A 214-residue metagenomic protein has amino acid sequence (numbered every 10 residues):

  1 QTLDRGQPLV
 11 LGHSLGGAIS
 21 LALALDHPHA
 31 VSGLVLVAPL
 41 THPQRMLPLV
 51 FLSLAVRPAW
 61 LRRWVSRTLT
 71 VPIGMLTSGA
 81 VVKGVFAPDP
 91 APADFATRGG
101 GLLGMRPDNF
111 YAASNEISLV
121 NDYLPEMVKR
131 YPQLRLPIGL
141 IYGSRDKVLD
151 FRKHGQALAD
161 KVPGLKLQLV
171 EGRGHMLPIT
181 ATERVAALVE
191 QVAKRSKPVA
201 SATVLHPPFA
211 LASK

Functional and structural regions predicted by a protein language model:
Q1-P8: Conserved acidic catalytic loop of the alpha/beta-hydrolase fold
G12, G16, S20: Gly/Ala-rich beta-loop-alpha elbow adjacent to hydrolase catalytic centers
L25, L34-R67: Flexible "cap/lid" loop of the alpha/beta hydrolase fold
R45, T70-Q133: Conserved alpha/beta-hydrolase catalytic His-Asp/Glu region
L119-N121, S144-L149, H175-M176: Acidic catalytic loop of the alpha/beta-hydrolase fold
M127-V128, F151-L158: Short alpha-helix in the alpha/beta-hydrolase fold that links the catalytic acid
L134, L140-Y142, D146: Short beta-strand/loop motif that positions the catalytic acidic residue of the alpha/beta-hydrolase fold
R173-T182: Catalytic histidine-centered segment of alpha/beta-hydrolase-like enzymes
